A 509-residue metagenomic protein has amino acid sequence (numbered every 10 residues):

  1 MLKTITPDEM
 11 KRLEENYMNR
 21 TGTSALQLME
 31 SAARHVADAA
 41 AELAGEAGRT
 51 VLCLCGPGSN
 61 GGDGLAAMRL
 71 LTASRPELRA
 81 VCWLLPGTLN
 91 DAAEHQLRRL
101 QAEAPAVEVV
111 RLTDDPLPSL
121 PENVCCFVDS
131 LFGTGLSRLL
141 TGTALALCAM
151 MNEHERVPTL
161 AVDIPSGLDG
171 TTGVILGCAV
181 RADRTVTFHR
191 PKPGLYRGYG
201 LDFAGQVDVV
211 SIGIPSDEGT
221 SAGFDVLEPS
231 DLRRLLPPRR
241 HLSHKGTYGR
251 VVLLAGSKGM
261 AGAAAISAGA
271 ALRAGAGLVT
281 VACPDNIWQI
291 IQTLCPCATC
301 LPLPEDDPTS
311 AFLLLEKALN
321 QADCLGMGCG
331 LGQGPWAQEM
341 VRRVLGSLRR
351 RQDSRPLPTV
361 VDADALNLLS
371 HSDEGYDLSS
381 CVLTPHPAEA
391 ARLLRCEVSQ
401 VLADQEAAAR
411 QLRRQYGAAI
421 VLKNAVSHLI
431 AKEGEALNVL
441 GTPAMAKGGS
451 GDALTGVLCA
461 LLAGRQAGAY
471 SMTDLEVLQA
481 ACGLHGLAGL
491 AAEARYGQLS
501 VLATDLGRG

Functional and structural regions predicted by a protein language model:
M1-L85, N90, R184, L195-V360 (+2 more regions): Small-residue (G/A/S/T)-rich helix-start motifs and N-terminal tracts that mark the onset
R69-E153, Q289, T293-L303, L313-Q321: N-terminal small/polar loop signature for handling phosphorylated ligands or for N-terminal nucleophile
Q96-R111, E153-H154, G219-R234, S354: Short coil-to-helix leader/linker segments, especially the first N-terminal amphipathic alpha-helix with its helix
R99-S119, R342-G346, P358-N367, S471: Solvent-exposed, charged interface segments at domain starts and junctions
D115-P116, I164-G170, P193, D307-P308 (+1 more regions): Short acidic loop-to-helix transition motifs that present clustered carboxylates
V124-C126, L131-A222: Internal gly/pro-rich beta-alpha loop/helix module that stabilizes soluble enzyme cofactors or their anionic handles
